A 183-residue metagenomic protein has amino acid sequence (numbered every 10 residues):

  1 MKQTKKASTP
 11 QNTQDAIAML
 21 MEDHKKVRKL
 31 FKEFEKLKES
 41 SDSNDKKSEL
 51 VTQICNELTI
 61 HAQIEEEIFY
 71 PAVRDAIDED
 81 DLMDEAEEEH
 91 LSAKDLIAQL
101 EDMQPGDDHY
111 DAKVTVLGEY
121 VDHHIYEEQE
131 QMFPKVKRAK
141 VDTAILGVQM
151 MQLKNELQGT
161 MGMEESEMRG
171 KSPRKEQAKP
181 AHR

Functional and structural regions predicted by a protein language model:
M1-R183: Small-residue-biased structural context
